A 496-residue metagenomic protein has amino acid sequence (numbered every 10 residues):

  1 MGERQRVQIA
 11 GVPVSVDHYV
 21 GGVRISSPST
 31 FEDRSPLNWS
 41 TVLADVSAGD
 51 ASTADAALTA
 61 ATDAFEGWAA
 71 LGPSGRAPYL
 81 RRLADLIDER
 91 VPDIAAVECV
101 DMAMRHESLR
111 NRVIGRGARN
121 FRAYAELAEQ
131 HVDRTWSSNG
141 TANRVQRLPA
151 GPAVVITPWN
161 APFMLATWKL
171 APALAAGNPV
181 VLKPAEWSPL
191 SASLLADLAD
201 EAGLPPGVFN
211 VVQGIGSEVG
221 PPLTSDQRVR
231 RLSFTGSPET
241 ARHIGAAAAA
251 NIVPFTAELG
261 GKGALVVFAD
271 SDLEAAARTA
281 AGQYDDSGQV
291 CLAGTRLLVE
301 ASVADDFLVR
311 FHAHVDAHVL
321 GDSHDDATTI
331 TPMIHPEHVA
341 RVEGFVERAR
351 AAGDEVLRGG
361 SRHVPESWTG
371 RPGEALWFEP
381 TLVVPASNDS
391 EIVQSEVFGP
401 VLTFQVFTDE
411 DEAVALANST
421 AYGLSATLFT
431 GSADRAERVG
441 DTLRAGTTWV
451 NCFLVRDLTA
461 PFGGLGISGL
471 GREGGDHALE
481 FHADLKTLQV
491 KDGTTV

Functional and structural regions predicted by a protein language model:
M1-T141, I334: N-terminal Rossmann-like NAD(P)+-binding subdomain of aldehyde/semialdehyde dehydrogenases
P36-L37, A51-A54, P73, V91 (+4 more regions): Residues at or immediately preceding the N-termini of alpha-helices
S40, R76, E98, F121 (+9 more regions): Residue-level signal for inorganic ion chemistry
T41-A44, V229, V266, V319 (+2 more regions): Conserved C-terminal structural/oligomerization subdomain of aldehyde/semialdehyde dehydrogenase
L43-G49, D63-A70, V155, V266-V267 (+5 more regions): Short, well-ordered beta-strand elements within core beta-sheets of diverse protein domains
F65, A69, A84-V91, A95 (+19 more regions): Structural signal for hydrophobic packing residues in well-ordered secondary-structure cores of soluble enzyme domains
D88, V132-A275, F407: Rossmann-like NAD(P) dinucleotide-binding subdomain of oxidoreductase/dehydrogenase enzymes
E239-S387, V450: ALDH superfamily catalytic-core signature
